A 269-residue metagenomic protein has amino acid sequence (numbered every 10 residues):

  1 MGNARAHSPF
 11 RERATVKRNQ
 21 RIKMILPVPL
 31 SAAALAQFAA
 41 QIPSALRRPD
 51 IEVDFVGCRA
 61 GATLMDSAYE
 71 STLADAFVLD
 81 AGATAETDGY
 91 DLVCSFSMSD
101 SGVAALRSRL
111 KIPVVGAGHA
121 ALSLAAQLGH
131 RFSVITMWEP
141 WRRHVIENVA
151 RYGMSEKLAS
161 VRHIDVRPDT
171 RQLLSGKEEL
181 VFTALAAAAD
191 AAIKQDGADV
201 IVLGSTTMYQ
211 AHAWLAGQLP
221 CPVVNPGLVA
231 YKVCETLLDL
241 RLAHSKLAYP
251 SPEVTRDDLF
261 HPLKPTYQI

Functional and structural regions predicted by a protein language model:
M1-T15: N-terminal amphipathic/basic-hydrophobic helices that include classical n-h-c signal peptides and signal-anchor
V16-L73, M137-G176: N-terminal glycine-rich anion-binding loop in soluble enzyme alpha/beta folds
I25-V28, A45, V56, A60-A62 (+4 more regions): C-terminal alpha-helical cap/extension of soluble enzyme domains
S67-T84, E179-A188: Glycine-rich, highly charged phosphate/nucleotide-binding loops
A74-R109, V115-A117, D199-L203, T207-H212: N-terminal glycine-rich phosphate/adenylate-binding segment common to multiple enzyme folds
R107-L128, L215-C234: Short, acidic/small-residue loops that bind anionic groups at enzyme active sites
A126-I164, L237-I269: Short, glycine-/small-residue-rich phosphate/pyrophosphate-handling segment
V149-G204, A211: Active-site rim beta-loop-alpha module in soluble metabolic enzymes
